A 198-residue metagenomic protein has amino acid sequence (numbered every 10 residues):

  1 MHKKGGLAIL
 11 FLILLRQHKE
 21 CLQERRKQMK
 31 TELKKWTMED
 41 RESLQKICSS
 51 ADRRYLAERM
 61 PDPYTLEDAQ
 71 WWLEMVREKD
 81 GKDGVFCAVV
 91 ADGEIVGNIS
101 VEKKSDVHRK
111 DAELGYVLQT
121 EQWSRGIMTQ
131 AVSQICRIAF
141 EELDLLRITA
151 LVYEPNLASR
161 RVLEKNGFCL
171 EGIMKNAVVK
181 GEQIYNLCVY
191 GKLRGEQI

Functional and structural regions predicted by a protein language model:
M1-L12, R16-C21: Positively charged N-terminal leader segments that act as targeting/secretion signals
H2-K4, T65, I127, I135: Generic signature of intrinsically disordered, low-complexity, basic-rich segments and short cationic peptides
I9, E58, Q70, V89-D92: Intrinsic disorder/low-complexity segments
L14, M29, Y64-T65: Intrinsically disordered, low-complexity regions enriched in Ser/Pro/Gly/Gln/His and often acidic
Q17-R54, F86-I198: Acyl-donor (CoA/ACP) binding surface of acyl/acetyltransferases
R53-M75: Conserved GNAT-fold acetyl-CoA-binding loop/helix
E74-A88: A short helix-loop-beta-strand connector motif used in the catalytic cores of GNAT acetyltransferases and, in some
